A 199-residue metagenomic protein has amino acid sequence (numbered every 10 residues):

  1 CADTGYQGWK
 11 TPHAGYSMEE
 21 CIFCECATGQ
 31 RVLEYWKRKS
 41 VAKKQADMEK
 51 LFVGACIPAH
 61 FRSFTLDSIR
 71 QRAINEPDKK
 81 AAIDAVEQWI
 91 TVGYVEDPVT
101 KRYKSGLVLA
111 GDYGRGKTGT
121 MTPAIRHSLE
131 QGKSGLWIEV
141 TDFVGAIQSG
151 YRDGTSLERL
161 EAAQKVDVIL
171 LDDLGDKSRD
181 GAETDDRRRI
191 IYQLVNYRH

Functional and structural regions predicted by a protein language model:
C1, I69, M121, E139 (+2 more regions): Conserved RecA-like P-loop NTPase ATPase core
C1-P77: A short, basic N-terminal segment
A55-H60, D67-L107: Pre-Walker A (pre-P-loop) alpha-helix and adjacent loop at the N terminus of AAA/AAA+ ATPase modules, a conserved
V99-M121: Walker A/P-loop nucleotide-binding motif
K104-V108, S134-G135, V168: Residue-level preference for the first positions of well-ordered beta-strands
R126-L136: Post-Walker A helix-loop "phosphate-sensing" segment adjacent to the P-loop in P-loop NTPases
W137-I147: A short hydrophobic beta-strand->loop->alpha-helix junction that borders the nucleotide-binding pocket of P-loop NTPases
Q148-H199: Conserved nucleotide-sensing/catalytic segment adjacent to the nucleotide-binding pocket in NTP-handling enzymes
